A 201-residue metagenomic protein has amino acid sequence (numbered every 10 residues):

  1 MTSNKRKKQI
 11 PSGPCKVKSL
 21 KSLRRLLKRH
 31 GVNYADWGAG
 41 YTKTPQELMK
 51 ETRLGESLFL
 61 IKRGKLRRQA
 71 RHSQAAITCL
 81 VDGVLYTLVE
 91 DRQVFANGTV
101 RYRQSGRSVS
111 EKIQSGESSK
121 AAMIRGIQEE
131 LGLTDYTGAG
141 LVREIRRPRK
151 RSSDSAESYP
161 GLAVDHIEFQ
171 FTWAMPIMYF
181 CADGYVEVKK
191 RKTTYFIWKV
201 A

Functional and structural regions predicted by a protein language model:
T2-A201: N-terminal leader/linker segments that precede catalytic domains of diphosphate-processing enzymes
